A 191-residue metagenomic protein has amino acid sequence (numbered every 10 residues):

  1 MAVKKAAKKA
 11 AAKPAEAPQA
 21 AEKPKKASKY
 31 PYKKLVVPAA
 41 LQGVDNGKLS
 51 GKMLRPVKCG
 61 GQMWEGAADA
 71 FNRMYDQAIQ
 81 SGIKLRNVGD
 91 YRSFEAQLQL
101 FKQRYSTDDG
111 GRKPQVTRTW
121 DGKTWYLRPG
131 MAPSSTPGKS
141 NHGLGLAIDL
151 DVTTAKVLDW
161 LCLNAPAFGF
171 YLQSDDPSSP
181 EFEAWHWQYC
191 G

Functional and structural regions predicted by a protein language model:
M1-K26: Intrinsically disordered, polybasic Lys/Arg-rich low-complexity tracts
P24-G191: Cell-envelope/glycan interface and biosynthesis
